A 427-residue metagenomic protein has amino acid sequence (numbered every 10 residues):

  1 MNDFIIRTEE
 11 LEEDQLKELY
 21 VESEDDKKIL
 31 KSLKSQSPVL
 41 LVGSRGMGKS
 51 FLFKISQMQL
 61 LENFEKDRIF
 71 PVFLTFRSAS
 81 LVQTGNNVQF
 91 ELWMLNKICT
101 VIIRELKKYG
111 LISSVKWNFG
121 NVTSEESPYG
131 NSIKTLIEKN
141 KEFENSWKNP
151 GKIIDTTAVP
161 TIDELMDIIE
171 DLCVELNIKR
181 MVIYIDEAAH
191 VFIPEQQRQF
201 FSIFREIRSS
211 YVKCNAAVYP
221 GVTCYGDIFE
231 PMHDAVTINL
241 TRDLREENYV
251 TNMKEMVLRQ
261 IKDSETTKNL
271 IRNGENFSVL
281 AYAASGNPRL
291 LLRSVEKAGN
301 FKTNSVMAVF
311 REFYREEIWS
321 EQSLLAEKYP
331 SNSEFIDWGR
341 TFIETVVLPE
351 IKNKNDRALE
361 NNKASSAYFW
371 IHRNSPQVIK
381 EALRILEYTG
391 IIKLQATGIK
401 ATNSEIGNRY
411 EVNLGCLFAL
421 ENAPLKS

Functional and structural regions predicted by a protein language model:
M1-V39, S44, Q59-K66, L136-I137: A short, basic N-terminal segment
D3-T8, R311-S427: C-terminal leucine-rich, beta-strand-based interaction scaffolds used for sensing/assembly
S37-K179, V191, P220, P231: P-loop NTPase nucleotide-binding core
L60, F64, F204, A298: Active-site catalytic pocket residues across diverse enzymes, especially alpha/beta-hydrolases
R68-S78, I238, V309-E317: Conserved beta-strand -> loop -> alpha-helix junction used to position metal-binding or nucleic-acid-contacting
S78-L81, P220-C224, L244-R245, P288 (+1 more regions): Conserved nucleotide-binding/hydrolysis micro-motifs of P-loop NTPases
V159-F277, A281-A283: The catalytic "switch" region of P-loop NTPases
R272-S331: Amphipathic alpha-helical "lid/sensor" segments that cap RecA-like P-loop NTPase cores
